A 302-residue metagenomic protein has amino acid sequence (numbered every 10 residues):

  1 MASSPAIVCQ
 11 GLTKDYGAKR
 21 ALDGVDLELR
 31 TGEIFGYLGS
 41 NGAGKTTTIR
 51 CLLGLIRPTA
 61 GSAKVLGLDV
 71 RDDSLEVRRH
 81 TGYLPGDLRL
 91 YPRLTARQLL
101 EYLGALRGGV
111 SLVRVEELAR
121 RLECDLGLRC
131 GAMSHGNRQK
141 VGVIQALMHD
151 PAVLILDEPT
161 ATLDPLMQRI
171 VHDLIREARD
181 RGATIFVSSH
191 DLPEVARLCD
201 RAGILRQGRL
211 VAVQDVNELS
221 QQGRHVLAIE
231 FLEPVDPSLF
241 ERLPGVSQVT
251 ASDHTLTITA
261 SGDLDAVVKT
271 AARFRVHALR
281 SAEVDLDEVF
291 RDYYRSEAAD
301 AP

Functional and structural regions predicted by a protein language model:
S4-C9, K14-R206, V211-A212: ABC transporter nucleotide-binding domains
T31, A96, V216, E283-L286: Structural motif detector for alpha-helix initiation sites
K64, H80, Y102, Q222 (+2 more regions): Generic alpha-helical secondary-structure signal
L75, V113-E116, F186, N217 (+3 more regions): Generic alpha-helical secondary structure signal
G104-L106, A119-C124, L219, L239-L243 (+1 more regions): Alpha-helix C-terminal capping segments
L126, G182, G223, A272-R275: Residues at helix C-cap/C′ positions in short coil/turn segments immediately following an alpha-helix
V171-T259: ABC transporter nucleotide-binding domain
H225-E297, P302: Short, charged/small-residue-rich alpha-helical element at the C-terminal edge of ABC transporter nucleotide-binding
